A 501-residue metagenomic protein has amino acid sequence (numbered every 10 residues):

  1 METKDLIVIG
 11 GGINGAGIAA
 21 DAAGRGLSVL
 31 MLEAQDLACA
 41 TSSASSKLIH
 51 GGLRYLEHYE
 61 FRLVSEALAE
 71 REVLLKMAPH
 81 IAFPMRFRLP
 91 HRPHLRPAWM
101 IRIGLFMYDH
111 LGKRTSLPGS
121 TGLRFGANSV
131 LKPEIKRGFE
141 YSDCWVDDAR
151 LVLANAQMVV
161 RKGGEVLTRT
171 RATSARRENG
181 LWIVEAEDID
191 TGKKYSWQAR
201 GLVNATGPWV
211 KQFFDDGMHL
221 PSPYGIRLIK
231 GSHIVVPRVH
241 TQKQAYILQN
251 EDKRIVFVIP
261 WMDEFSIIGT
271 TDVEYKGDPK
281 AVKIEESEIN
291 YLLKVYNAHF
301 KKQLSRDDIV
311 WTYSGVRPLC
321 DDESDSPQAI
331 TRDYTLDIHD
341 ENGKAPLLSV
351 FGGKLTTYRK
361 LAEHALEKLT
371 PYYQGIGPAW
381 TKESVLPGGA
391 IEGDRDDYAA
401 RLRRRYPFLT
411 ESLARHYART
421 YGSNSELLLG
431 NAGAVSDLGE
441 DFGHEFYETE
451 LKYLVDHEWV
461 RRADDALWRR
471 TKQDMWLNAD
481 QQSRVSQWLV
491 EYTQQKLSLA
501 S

Functional and structural regions predicted by a protein language model:
E2-K4, T191-G201: Core beta-strand elements of the Rossmann-like FAD/NAD(P) dinucleotide-binding domain in flavoenzyme oxidoreductases
E2-N14: Beta1/beta-strand and adjacent pyrophosphate-binding region of the FAD-binding site in flavoprotein oxidoreductases
A23-A44: Glycine-rich FAD pyrophosphate-binding loop
K47-N128: Dinucleotide-binding Rossmann-like beta1-alpha1 core, especially the glycine-rich loop that anchors the ADP
S142, D148-R150, M158, M218-T241 (+8 more regions): C-terminal catalytic lobe of FAD-dependent flavoproteins
T168-W182: A conserved short coil-to-beta-strand element within the FAD-binding core of flavoproteins
N204-H219: Flavin (primarily FAD) binding-site architecture
